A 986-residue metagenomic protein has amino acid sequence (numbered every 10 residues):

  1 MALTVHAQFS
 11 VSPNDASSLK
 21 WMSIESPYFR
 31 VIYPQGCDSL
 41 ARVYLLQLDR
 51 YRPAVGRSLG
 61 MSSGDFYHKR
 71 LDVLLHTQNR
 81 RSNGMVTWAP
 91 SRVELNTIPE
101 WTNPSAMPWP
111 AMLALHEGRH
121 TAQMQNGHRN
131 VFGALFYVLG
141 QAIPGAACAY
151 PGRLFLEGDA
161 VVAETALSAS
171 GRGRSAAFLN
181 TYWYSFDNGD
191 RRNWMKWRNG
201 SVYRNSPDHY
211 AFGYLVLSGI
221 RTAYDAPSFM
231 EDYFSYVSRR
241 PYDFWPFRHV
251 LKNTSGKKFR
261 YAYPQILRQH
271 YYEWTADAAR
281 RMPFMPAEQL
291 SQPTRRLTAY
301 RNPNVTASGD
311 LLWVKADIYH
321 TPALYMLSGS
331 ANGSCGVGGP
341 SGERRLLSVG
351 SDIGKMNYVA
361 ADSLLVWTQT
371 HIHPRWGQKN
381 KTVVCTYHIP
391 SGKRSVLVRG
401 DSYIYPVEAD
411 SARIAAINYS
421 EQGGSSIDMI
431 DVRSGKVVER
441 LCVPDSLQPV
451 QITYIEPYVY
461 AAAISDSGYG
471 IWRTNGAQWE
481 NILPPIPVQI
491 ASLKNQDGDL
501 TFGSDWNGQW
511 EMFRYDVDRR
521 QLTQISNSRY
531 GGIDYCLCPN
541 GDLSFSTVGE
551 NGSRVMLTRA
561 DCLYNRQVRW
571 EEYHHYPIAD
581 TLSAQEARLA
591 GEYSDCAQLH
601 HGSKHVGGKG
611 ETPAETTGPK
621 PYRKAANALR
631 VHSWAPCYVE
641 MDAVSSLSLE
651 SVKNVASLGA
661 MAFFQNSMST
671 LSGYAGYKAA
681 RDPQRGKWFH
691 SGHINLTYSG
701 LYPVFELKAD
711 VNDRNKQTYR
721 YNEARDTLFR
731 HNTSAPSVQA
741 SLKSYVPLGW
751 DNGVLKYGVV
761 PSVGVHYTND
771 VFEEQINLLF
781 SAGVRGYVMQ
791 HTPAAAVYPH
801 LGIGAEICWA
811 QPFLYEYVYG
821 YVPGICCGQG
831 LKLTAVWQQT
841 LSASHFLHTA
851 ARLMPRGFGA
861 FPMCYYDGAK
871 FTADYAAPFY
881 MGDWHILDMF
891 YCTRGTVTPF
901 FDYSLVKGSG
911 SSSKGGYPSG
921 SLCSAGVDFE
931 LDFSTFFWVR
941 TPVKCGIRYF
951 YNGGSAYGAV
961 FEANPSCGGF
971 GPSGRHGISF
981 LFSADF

Functional and structural regions predicted by a protein language model:
A7-A146, G152, A160: Juxtacatalytic substrate-recognition/specificity segment
V11-A16, V86, P90, S105-L113 (+6 more regions): Acidic/His/Gly-enriched intrinsically disordered linker/tail segments that often contain short helix/coil "MoRF-like"
S12-D15, K20-S23, R204-P207, E231-N357 (+2 more regions): Beta/coil-rich, acidic/histidine-enriched accessory regions frequently appended to metallopeptidases
G173, A177, K315-L324, S348-G354 (+9 more regions): A flexible loop/linker signature enriched in serine peptidases of the S9 family
A276-A299, L327-M356, T386-Y403, S420 (+5 more regions): Multi-bladed beta-propeller domains
P283, R296-T298, N302, R566-G700 (+1 more regions): Outer-membrane beta-barrel initiation region
W510, G531-I533, E550-S553, R685 (+5 more regions): Outer-membrane beta-barrel translocator/channel fold
R730, V771-P918, Y957-G974, F980-F986: C-terminal outer-membrane beta-barrel translocator/porin domains of Gram-negative envelope proteins and their
